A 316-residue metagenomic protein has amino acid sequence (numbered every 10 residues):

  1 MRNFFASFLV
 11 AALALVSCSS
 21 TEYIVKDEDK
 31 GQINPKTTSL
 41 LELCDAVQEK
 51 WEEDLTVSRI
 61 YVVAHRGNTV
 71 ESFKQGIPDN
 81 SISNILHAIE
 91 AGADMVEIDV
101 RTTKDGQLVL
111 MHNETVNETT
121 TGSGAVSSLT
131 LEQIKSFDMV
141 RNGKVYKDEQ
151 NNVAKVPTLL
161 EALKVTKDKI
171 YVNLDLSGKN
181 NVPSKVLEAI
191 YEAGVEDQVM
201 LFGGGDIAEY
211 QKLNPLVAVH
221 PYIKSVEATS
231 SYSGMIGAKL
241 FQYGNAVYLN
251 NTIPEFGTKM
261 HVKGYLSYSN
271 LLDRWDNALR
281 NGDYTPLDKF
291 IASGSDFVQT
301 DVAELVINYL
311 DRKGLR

Functional and structural regions predicted by a protein language model:
M1-F4: Positively charged n-region of N-terminal signal peptides that target proteins for export
S7-V16: Bacterial N-terminal signal peptides
C18-R316: Phosphate-group recognition and catalysis centered on beta-loop-alpha active-site segments
